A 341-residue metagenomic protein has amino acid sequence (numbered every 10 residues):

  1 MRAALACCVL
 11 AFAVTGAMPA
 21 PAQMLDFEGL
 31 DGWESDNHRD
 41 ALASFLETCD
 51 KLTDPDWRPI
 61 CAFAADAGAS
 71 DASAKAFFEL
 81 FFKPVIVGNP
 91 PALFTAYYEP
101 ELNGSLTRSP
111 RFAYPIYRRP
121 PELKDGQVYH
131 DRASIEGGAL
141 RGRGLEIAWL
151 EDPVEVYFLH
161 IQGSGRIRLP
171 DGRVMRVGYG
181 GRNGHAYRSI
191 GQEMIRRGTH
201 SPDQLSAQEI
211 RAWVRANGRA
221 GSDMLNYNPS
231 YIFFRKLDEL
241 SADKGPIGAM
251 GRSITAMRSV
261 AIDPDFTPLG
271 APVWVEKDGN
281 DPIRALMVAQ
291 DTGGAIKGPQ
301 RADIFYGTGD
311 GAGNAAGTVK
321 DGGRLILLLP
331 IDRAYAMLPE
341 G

Functional and structural regions predicted by a protein language model:
A3-A4, W57: Secretory pathway export signals and precursors
A4-G16: Bacterial N-terminal signal peptides
P21-G341: Solvent-exposed, well-ordered loop and adjacent helix/strand elements within mature globular domains that form
